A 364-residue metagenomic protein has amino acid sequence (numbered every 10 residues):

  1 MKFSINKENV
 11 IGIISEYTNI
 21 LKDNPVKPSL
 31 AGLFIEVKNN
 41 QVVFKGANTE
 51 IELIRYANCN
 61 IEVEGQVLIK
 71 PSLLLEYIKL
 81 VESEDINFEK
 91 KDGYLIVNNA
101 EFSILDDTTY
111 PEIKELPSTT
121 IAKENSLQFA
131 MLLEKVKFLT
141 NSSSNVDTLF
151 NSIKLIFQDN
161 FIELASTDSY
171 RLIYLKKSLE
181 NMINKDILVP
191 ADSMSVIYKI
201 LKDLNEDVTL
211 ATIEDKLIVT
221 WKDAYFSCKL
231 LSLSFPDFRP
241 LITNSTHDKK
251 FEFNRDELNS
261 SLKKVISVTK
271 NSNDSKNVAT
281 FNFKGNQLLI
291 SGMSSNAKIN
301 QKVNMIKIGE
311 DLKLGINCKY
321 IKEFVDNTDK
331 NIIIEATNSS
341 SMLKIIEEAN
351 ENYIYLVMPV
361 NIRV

Functional and structural regions predicted by a protein language model:
M1-V364: Structural preference for solvent-exposed beta-strand-turn elements and adjacent flexible terminal/loop segments within
